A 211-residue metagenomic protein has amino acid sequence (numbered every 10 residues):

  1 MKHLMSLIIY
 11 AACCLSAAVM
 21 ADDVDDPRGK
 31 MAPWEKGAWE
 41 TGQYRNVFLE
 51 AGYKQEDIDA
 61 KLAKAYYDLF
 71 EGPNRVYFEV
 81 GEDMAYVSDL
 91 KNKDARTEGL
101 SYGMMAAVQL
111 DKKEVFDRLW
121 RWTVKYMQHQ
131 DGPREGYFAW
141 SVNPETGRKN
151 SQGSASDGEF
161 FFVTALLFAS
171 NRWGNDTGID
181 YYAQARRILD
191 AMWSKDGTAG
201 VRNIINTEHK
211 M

Functional and structural regions predicted by a protein language model:
M1-L4: Positively charged n-region of N-terminal signal peptides that target proteins for export
S6-S16: Bacterial N-terminal signal peptides
A17-A21: Boundary at the C-terminal end of the N-terminal hydrophobic targeting segment
D22-E98, Q109-P144, K149, G200-N203 (+1 more regions): Low-complexity, Ser/Thr/Pro/Gly-enriched N-terminal "stalk/linker" regions
K93-G103, K149-W173: Aromatic-rich carbohydrate-recognition surfaces in CAZymes
G103, V115-F116, G178, A185: Solenoid-repeat scaffolds in large eukaryotic assemblies
L167-M211: Aromatic- and glycine-enriched pocket-lining scaffold segments that form the walls of small-molecule binding clefts
